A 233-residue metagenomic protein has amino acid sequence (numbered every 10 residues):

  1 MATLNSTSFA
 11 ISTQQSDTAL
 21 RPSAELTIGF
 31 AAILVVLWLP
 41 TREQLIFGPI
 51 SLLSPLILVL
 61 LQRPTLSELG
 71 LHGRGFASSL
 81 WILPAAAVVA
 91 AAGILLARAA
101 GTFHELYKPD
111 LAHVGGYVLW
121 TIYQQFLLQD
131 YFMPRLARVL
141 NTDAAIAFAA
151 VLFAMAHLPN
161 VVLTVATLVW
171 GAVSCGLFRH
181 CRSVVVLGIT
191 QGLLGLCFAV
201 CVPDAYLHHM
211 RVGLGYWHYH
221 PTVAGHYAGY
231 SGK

Functional and structural regions predicted by a protein language model:
M1-L66, C197-K233: N-terminal, membrane-interfacial amphipathic/helix-forming hydrophobic leader that caps and precedes the first
V35-T41, I94-H104: Juxtamembrane "helix-exit" motif on the non-cytosolic side of transmembrane helices
Q44, S79, Y131, A145-I146 (+1 more regions): Alpha-helical transmembrane segments and their helix-entry boundary regions
Q44-G48, L80, T102-G115, V165: Juxtamembrane helix-entry segments on the extracytoplasmic side of multipass membrane proteins
L52, V114, V118, I122 (+4 more regions): Residue-level signature of the transmembrane alpha-helical core of multi-pass small-molecule transporters
L66-H72, A97-P109, H208-V212: Membrane-interface helix termini and inter-helical loops of multi-pass transporters
F103-P159: Function-critical hydrophobic alpha-helical transmembrane segments in multi-pass membrane proteins
T164-V223: Functionally important transmembrane alpha-helices
